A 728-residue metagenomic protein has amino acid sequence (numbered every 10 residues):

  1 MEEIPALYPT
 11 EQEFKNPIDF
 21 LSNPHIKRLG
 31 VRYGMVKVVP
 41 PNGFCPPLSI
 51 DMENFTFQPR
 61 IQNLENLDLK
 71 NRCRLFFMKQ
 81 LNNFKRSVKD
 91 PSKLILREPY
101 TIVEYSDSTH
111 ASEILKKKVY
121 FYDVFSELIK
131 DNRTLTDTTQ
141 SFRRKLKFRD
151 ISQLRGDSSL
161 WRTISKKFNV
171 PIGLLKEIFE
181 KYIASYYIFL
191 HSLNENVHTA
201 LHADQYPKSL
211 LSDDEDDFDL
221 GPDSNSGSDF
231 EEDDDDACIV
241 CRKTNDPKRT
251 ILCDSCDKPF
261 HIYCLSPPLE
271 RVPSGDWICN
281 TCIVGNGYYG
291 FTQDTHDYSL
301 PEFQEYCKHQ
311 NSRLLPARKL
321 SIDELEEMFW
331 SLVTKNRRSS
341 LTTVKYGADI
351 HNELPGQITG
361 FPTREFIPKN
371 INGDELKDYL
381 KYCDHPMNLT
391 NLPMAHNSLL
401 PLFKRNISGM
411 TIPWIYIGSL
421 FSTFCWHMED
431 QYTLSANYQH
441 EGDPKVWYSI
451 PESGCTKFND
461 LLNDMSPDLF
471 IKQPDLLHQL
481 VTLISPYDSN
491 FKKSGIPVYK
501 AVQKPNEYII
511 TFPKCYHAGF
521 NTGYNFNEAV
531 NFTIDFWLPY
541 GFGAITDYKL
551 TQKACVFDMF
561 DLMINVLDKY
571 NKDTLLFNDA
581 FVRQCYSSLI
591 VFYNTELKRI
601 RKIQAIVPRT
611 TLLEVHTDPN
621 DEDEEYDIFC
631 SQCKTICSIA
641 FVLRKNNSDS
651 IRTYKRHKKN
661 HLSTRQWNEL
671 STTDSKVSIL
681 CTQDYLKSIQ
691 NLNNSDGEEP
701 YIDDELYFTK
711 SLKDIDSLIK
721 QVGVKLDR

Functional and structural regions predicted by a protein language model:
M1-E127, D131-R144, T163, P171 (+3 more regions): Eukaryotic low-complexity, charged/polar intrinsically disordered regions that act as protein-interaction modules
M1-I61, T199-R242, P247-T250, S255-K258 (+3 more regions): Conserved N-terminal structural segment that caps and organizes enzyme catalytic cores in eukaryotes
C73, F77, K117-V124, D157-W161 (+9 more regions): Alpha-helical interaction elements in eukaryotic regulators
F76, K85, L115-V119, L154-L160 (+3 more regions): Helix-boundary capping/turn motifs
Q80-R149, D229-D236, I251, L402-T411 (+2 more regions): Acidic/polar, low-complexity linker and loop regions
F84, V124-L128, T163, K167 (+7 more regions): Alpha-helical recognition domains of nuclear gene-regulatory proteins
F148-G156, Y499-A501: Short pre-active-site segment immediately N-terminal to the catalytic Zn-binding motif
E507, F512-C515: Structural motif
